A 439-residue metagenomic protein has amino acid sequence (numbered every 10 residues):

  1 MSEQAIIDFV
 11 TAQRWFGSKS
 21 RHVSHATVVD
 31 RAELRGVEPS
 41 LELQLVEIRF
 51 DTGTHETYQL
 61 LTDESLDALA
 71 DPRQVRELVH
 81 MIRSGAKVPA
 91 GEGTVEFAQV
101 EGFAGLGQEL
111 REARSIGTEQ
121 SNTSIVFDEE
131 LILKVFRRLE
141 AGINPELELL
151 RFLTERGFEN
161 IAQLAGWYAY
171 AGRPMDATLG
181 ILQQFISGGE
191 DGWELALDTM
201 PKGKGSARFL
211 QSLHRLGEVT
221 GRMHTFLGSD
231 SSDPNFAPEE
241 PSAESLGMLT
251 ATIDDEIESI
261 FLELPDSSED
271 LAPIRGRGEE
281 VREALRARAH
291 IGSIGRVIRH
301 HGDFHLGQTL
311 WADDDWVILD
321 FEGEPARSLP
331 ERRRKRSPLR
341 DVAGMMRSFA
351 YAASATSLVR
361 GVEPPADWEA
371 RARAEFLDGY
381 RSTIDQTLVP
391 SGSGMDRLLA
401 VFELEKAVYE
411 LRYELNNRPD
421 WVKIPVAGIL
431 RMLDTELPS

Functional and structural regions predicted by a protein language model:
M1-V28: Short Lys/Arg-enriched alpha/beta "domain-start" segment
G17-H22, G157-N160, L388: Short secondary-structure junctions
G17-T27, S84-G102, S267-I274: Short glycine-rich, low-complexity/disordered patches
V28-G36, S115, A289-S293: Asp/Glu-centered strand-loop micro-motifs enriched in Gly/Pro and often flanked by an aromatic residue
L34, P39-L262, L306, A312-A374 (+2 more regions): Conserved ATP-binding subdomain of kinase catalytic cores across diverse folds
F103-R111, E256-R299: An alpha-helical support segment within catalytic cores of ATP-dependent transferases
R299-G302, L306: Catalytic-loop of the protein kinase fold
E363-T387, R397-V401, E405-S439: ATP/Mg2+ or Mg2+-diphosphate-binding catalytic cores that bind nucleotide phosphates or diphosphates via glycine-rich
